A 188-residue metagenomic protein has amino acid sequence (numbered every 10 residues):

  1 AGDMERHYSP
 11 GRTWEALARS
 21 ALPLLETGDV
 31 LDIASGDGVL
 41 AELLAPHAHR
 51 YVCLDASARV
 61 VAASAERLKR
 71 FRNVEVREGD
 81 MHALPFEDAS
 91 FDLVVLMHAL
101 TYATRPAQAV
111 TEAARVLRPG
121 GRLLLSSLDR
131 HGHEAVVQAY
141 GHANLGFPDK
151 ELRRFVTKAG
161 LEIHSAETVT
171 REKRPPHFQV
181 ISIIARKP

Functional and structural regions predicted by a protein language model:
P10-D29: Conserved alpha-helix/loop element of class I SAM-dependent methyltransferases that forms part of the SAM/SAH-binding
L31, S35-A83: Class I SAM-dependent methyltransferase SAM/SAH-binding core
H82-V94: A short acidic, Gly/Pro-enriched loop at the edge of an enzyme's catalytic core that lines a small-molecule cofactor
L93-R105: A short SAM/SAH-binding and catalytic strip from SAM-dependent methyltransferases
A107-R122: A short glycine-rich, Lys/Arg-flanked "PGG" loop and its adjoining helix->strand segment in the class I
L128-N144: Short, glycine-/aromatic-enriched active-site segment of Class I SAM-dependent methyltransferases
N144-G160: Short alpha-helix
T170-P188: Core SAM-dependent methyltransferase catalytic element
